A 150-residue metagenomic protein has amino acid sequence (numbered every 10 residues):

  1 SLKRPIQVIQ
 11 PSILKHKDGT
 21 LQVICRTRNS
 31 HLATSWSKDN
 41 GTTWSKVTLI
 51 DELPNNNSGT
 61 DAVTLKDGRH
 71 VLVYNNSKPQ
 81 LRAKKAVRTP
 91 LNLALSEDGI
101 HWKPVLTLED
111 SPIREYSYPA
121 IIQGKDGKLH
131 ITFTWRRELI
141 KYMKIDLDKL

Functional and structural regions predicted by a protein language model:
S1-L150: Asp-box/BNR beta-propeller blade signature and adjacent active/binding-site loops in extracellular glycan-interacting
